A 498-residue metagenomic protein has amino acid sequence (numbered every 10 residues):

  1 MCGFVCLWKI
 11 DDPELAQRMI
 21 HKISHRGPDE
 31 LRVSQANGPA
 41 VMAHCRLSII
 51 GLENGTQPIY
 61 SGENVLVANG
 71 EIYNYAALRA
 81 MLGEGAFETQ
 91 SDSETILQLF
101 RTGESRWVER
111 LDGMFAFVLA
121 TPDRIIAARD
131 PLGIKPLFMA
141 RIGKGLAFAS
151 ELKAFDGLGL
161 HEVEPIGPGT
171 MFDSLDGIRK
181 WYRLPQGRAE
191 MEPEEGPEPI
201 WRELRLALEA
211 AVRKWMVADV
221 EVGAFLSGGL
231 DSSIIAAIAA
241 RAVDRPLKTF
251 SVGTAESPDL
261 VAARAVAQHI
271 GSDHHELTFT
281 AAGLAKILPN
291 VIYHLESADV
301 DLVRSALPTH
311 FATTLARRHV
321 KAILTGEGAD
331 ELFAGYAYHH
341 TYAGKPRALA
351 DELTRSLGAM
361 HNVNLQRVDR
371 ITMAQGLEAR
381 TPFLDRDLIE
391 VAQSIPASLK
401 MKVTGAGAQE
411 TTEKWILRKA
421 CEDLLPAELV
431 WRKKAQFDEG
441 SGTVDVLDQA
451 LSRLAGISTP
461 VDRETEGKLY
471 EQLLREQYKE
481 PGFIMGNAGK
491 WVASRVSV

Functional and structural regions predicted by a protein language model:
M1, R318-T325, E331, G344 (+1 more regions): Adenosyl-5′-phosphate
M1-H294: Cysteine-centered catalytic environments shared across enzyme families
D12, T89-D92, L111, P197-I200 (+10 more regions): Hydrophobic (often cysteine-bearing) scaffold residues that line and stabilize catalytic clefts of nucleotide/cofactor
A16-R18, D123-R124, A218-V220, A316 (+3 more regions): Short hydrophobic "helix-edge" motifs at membrane interfaces and signal-peptide entry regions
A43-E53, F117, P131, A316 (+2 more regions): Short Ser/Thr-interspersed hydrophobic loop/turn segments at strand-loop and sheet-helix junctions that line or gate
A76, K135-P136, E331-G335, G440: Short catalytic/ligand-binding loop motif for oxyanion handling, primarily in non-cytosolic enzymes, centered on
R202-G223, T314-H319, I323, E476-M485: Phosphate/ATP-binding catalytic cores across multiple sugar-kinase/actin-like superfamilies, primarily ASKHA
A255-E256, V261-T313, Y338-A350, R370-A374 (+1 more regions): ATP-dependent adenylate-handling ligase core
